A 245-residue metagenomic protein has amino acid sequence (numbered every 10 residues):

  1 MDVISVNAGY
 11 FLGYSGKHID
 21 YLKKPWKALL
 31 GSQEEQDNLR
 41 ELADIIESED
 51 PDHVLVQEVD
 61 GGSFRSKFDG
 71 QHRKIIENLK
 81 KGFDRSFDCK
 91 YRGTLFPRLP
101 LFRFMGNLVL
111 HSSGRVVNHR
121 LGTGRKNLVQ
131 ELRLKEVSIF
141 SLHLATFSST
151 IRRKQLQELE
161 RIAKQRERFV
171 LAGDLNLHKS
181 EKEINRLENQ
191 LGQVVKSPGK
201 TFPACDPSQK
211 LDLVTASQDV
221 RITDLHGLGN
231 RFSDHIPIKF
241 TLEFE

Functional and structural regions predicted by a protein language model:
M1-N78, Q157, E245: N-terminal, active-site-proximal structural segment of metallo-dependent hydrolase catalytic domains
N7-A8, V59, L144, D174-L175 (+1 more regions): Active-site metal-binding loops of divalent metal-dependent hydrolases
A8, E34-E35, H53, Q57-E136 (+1 more regions): Structured beta-strand-rich core segments of catalytic domains in phosphoester-bond hydrolases
L29-E35, R120, T146-T150: Short, flexible loop segments at the rims of nucleotide/cofactor-binding pockets, characterized by
D52-H53, R168-V170, L213: Short, Asp-centered acidic motifs that coordinate Mg2+ and/or phosphate in catalytic or ligand-binding sites
S63-F68, K81-H111, N176-K239: Active site of divalent-metal-dependent phosphoester/diester hydrolases
L110-S112, E131-V137, A216-Q218, F240-E245: Active-site beta-strand termini and strand-to-loop segments that position acidic
E131-F140, R153-N185: His/acidic metal-ligating clusters that form di-metal
